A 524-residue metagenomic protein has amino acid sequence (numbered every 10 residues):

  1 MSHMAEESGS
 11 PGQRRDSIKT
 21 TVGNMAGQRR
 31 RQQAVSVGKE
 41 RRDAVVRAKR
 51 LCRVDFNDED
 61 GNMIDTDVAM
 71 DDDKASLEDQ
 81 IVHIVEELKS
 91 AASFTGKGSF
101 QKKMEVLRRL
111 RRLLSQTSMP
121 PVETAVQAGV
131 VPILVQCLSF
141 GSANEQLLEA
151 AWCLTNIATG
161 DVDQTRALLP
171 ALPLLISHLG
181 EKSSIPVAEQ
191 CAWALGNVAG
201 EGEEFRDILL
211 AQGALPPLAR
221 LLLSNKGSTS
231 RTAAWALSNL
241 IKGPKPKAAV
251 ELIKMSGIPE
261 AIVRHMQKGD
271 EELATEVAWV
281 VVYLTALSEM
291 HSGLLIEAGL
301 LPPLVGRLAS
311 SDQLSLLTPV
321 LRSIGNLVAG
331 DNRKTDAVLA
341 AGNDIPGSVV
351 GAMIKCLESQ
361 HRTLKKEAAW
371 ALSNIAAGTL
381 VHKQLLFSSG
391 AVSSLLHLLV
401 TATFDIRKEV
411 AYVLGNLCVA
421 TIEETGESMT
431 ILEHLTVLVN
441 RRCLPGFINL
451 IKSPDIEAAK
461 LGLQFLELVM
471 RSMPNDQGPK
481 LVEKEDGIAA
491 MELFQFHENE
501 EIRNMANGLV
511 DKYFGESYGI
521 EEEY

Functional and structural regions predicted by a protein language model:
M1-G98, K102-L113, Q464, I488-Y524: Intrinsically disordered, low-complexity regulatory regions of large eukaryotic scaffold/signaling proteins
S2-R14, H382-F387, V392-V400, F404-R407 (+1 more regions): Alpha-solenoid helical-repeat scaffold
D65, M104-M119, Q136, L148-D161 (+11 more regions): Alpha-helical solenoid repeat architecture
D73-L77, A91-E105, L114-V130, L147-L148 (+10 more regions): Elongated alpha-helical scaffolds that mediate protein-protein interactions in large eukaryotic proteins, primarily
I84-V85, I133-Q136, L174-L179, P217-A219 (+6 more regions): Buried hydrophobic core positions in alpha-solenoid tandem helical repeats
G98-S99, S142-A143, S183-S184, N225-G227 (+6 more regions): Short inter-helical turns and helix N-cap capping residues of alpha-solenoid HEAT/ARM repeat scaffolds
S230-L237, G243-A371, T379-L380, S388-S389: Core solenoid repeat modules with strong leucine/isoleucine-rich periodicity, prominently canonical LRR arrays but also
